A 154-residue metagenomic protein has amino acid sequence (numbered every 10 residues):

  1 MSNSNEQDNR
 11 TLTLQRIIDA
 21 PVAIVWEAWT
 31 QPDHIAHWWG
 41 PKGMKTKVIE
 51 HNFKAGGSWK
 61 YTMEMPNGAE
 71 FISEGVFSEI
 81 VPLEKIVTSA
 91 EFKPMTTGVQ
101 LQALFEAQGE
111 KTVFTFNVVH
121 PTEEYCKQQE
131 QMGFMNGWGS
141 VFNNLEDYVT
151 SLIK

Functional and structural regions predicted by a protein language model:
M1-K45: Hydrophobic ligand-binding cavity/cleft-lining segments
N9-Q15, V22, T46, S58 (+4 more regions): Intrinsic-disorder/low-complexity, polar/charged segments enriched in Ser/Thr/Lys/Arg/Asp/Glu/Gln
L14-R16, A103, F116-V118, W138: A structural signal for short, well-ordered beta-strand segments
V25, I35, W59-Y61, F77 (+4 more regions): Hydrophobic pocket/interface hotspot
T30, T112-T115: Ser/Thr-centric signal marking residues that sit in or immediately flank functional binding/regulatory motifs
P32, P41-G56, Y61: A solvent-exposed, acidic/Ser-Thr-rich amphipathic alpha-helical stretch
A36, K42, E50, E64-G109 (+1 more regions): Hydrophobic-ligand binding "helix-grip"
H120-K154: A conserved amphipathic terminal alpha-helix motif
